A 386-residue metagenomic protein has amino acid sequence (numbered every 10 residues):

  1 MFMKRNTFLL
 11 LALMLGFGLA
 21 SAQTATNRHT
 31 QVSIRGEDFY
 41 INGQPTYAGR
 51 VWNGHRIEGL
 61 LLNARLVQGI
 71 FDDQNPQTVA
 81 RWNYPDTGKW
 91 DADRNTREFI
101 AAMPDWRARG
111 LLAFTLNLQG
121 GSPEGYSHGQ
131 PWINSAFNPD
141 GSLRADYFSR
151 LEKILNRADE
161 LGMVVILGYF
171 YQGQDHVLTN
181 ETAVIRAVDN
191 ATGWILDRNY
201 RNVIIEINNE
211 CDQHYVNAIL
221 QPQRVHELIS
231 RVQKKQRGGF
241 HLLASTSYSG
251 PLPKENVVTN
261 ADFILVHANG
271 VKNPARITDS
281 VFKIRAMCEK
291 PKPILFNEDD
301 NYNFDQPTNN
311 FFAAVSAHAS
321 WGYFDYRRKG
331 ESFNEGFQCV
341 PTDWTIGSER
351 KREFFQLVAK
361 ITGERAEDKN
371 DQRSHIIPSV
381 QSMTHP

Functional and structural regions predicted by a protein language model:
M1-L9: Bacterial N-terminal signal peptides that target proteins for export
F2, F263, H375-I376: Generic short N-terminal amphipathic or hydrophobic helices
L10-G18: Bacterial N-terminal signal peptides
A20-T24: Boundary at the C-terminal end of the N-terminal hydrophobic targeting segment
N27-Q31: Short loop/turn motifs at secondary-structure junctions and domain boundaries
R35, Y40, Q44-A261: Active-site mouth of glycoside hydrolases
R186-A187, T192, N202-I204, N208-E353: Extracellular glycoside hydrolase catalytic/binding regions
Y326-P386: Aromatic-rich peripheral "rim/lid" segments of glycoside hydrolase catalytic domains that contact and position glycan
